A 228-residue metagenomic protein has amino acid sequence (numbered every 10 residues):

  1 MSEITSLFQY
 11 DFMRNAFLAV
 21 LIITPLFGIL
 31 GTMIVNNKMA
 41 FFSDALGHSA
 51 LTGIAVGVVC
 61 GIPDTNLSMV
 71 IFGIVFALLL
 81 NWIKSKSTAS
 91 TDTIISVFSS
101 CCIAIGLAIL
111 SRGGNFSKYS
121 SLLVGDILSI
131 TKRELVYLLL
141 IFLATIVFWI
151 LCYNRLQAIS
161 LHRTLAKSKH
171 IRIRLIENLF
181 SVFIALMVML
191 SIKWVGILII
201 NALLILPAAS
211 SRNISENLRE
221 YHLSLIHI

Functional and structural regions predicted by a protein language model:
M1-T24: Membrane-interfacial amphipathic/re-entrant helices at transmembrane-helix boundaries
S2-Q9, F116-I130: Membrane-interface helix termini and inter-helical loops of multi-pass transporters
F17-I22, N66-I71, S96-V97, L135-L140 (+2 more regions): Hydrophobic alpha-helical transmembrane segments
L21, P25-I29, I71-L79, I105 (+2 more regions): Generic alpha-helical transmembrane segments of integral inner-membrane proteins, especially permease/transport modules
P25, G47-L51, I74, L175-L186 (+1 more regions): Hydrophobic alpha-helical segments embedded in the membrane of multi-pass proteins
T32-F116, S211-L223: Short loop segments and helix-boundary regions at transmembrane helix junctions of multi-pass inner-membrane proteins
V147-F180: Membrane-helix/interface signature in polytopic inner-membrane proteins
I226-I228: Conserved small/polar residues in nucleotide/adenosyl-binding loops
